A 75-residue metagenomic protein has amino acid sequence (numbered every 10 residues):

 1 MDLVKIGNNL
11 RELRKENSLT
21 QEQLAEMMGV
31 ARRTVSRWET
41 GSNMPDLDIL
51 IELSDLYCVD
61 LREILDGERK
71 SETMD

Functional and structural regions predicted by a protein language model:
M1-E16: A short, Lys/Arg-rich alpha-helix, primarily the initiator
D2, T20, A31-T34, D46 (+1 more regions): Short coil turns linking two alpha-helices in DNA-binding domains
N8, S18-L19, P45-D48: Residue-level signal for the short linker/turn that defines the boundary of a DNA-recognition helix
S18-S36, E52: Short alpha-helical DNA-recognition segment
D48-E63: DNA major-groove recognition helix of helix-turn-helix/homeodomain DNA-binding modules
L65-D75: Short, charged recognition helix plus adjacent turn of helix-turn-helix-like nucleic-acid-binding domains
